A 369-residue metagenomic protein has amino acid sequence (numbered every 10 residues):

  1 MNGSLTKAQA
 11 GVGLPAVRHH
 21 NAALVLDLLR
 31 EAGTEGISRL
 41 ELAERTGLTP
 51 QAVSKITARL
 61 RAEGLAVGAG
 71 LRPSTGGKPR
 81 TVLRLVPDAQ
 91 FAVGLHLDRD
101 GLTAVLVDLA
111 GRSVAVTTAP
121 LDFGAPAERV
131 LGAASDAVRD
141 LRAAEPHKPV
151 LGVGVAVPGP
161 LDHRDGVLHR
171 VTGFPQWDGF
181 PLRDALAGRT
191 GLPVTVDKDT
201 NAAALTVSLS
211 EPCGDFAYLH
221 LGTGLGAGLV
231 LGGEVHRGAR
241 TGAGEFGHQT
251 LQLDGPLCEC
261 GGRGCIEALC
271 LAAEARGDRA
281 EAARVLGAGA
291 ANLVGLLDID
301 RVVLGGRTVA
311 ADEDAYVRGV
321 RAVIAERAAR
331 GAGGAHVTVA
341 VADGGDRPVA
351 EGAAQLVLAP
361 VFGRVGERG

Functional and structural regions predicted by a protein language model:
M1-A69, T75-P79, R84-T118, A125-A143 (+2 more regions): ATP-binding/phosphotransfer module of carbohydrate and carboxylate kinases, centering on a glycine-rich
V82, A92-H96, A104, V150-G154 (+3 more regions): Short glycine-aspartate micro-motif
D108, H163, V230: Short, acidic, Ser/Thr-enriched surface-loop or helix-capping motifs
S113, T117-D215, A315-E326: Glycine-rich phosphate-binding loop and adjoining helix at the ATP-binding site of ATP-dependent phosphoryl-transfer
V116-T118, A125-V130, W177-R279: Glycine/GP-enriched mid-protein hinge/lid loop-to-helix segment characteristic of carbohydrate kinases
V157, L221, G306-R307: Short secondary-structure boundary segments
P160-H163, N201-A204, G226-A227, H236 (+2 more regions): Short, active-site-adjacent cap segments at secondary-structure transitions
